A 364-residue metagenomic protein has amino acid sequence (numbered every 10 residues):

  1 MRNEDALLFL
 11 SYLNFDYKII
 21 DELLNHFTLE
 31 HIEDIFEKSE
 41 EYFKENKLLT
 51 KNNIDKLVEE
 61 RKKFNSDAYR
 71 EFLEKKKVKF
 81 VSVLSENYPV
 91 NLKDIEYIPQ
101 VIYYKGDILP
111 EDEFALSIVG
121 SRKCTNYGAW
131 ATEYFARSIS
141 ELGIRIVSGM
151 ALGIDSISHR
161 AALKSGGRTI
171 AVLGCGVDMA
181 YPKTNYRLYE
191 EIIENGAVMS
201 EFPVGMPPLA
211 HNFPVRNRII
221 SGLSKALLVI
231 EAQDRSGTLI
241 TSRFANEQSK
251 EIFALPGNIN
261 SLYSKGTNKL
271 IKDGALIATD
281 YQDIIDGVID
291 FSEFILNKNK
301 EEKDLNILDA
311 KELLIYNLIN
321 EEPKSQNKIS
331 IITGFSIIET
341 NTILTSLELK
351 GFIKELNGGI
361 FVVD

Functional and structural regions predicted by a protein language model:
M1-R2, S82-D364: Glycine-biased, small-residue-rich flexible motifs in mid-sequence functional cores and linkers
M1-W130, R137-E141: Short, positively charged patches
